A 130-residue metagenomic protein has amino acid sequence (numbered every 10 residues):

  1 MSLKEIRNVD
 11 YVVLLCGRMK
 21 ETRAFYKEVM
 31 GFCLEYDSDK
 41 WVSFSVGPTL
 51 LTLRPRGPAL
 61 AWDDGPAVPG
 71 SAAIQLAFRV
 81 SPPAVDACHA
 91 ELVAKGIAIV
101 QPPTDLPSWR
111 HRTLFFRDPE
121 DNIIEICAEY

Functional and structural regions predicted by a protein language model:
M1-V9, C33-S81, A87-R117, E129-Y130: Vicinal oxygen chelate
V13-L14: Short hydrophobic beta-strand elements that form part of the catalytic alpha/beta core underpinning NDP-sugar/donor
K20-R23, T113-L114: Secondary-structure boundary/capping motif
T22-K27, L92, D121: Conserved active-site tyrosine of GNAT-family acetyltransferases
I123-I126: Short glycine-/small-residue motifs
